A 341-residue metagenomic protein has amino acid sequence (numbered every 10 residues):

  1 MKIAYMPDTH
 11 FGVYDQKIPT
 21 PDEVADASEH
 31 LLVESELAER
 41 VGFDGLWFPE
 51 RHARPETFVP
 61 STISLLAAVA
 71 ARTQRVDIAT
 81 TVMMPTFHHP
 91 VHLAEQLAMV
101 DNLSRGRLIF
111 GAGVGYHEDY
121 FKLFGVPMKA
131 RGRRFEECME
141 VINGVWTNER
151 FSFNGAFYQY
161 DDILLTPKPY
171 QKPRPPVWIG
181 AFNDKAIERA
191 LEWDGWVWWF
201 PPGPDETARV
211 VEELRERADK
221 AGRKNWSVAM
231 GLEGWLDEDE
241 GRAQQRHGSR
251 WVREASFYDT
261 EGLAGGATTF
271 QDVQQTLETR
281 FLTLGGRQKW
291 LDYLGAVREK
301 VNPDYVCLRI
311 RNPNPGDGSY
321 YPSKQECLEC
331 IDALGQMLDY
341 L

Functional and structural regions predicted by a protein language model:
M1-R72, D77, P173-P175, D332-A333: N-terminal beta1-alpha1-beta2 module of alpha/beta enzyme domains
I3-P7, L46-F48, I78-T80, L108-A112 (+4 more regions): Hydrophobic faces of well-ordered beta-strands that scaffold small-molecule active sites in alpha/beta enzyme cores
A4-F11, F124, K129-K168, G203-D304 (+4 more regions): An alpha-helical appendage that flanks or caps ligand/catalytic pockets
V13-S28, M83-V91, Q171-A181, L277-Q288: Active-site mouth loops of central-metabolism enzymes
A25-L37, Q96, G180-R189, R287-V297: Short, acidic/polar
E39-R40, L66-Q74, L97, D101-L108 (+3 more regions): Acidic (Asp/Glu)-rich catalytic clusters
G42, E50, V69, V100 (+7 more regions): Conserved, mostly hydrophobic/aromatic
G45-L65, V69, M84, P201-P204 (+1 more regions): Glycine-rich, proline-tolerant flexible connector loops at the mouths of alpha/beta enzymes
